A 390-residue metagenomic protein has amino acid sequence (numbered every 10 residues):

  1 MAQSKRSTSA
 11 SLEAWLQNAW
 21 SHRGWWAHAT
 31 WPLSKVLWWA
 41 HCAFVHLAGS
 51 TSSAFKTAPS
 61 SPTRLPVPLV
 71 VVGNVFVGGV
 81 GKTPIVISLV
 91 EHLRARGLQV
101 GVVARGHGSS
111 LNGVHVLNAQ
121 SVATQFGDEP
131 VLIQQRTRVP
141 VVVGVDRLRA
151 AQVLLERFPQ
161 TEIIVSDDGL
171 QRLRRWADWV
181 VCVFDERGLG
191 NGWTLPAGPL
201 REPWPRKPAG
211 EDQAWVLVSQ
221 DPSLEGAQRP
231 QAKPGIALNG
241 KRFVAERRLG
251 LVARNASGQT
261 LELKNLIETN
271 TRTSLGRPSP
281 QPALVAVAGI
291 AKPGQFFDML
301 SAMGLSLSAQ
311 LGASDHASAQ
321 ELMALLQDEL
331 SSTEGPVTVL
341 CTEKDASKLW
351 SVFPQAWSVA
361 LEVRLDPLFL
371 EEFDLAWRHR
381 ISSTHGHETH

Functional and structural regions predicted by a protein language model:
A2-E13, W20, L189-P336, G386-H390: C-terminal accessory "lid"/substrate-recognition subdomains
A2-N74: Extreme N-terminal, non-catalytic leader segments that precede Walker-type/kinase nucleotide-binding cores
V36, T83, I133, D167 (+3 more regions): Residue-level signal for inorganic ion chemistry
H46-A119, S223-L224, E388: Walker A (P-loop) phosphate-binding motif
L98, L154, F158-T161, A177 (+2 more regions): Short, high-confidence coil segments that cap the C-terminus of an alpha-helix and link into the following beta-strand
Q99-V103, C182, A283-V287: Conserved beta-strand elements of the Class I
H107-L238: Phosphate/Mg2+-binding loops and adjacent switch elements in nucleotide/diphosphate-handling enzyme cores
A313-S318, A356-T384: Short, flexible loop segments at boundaries between secondary-structure elements
